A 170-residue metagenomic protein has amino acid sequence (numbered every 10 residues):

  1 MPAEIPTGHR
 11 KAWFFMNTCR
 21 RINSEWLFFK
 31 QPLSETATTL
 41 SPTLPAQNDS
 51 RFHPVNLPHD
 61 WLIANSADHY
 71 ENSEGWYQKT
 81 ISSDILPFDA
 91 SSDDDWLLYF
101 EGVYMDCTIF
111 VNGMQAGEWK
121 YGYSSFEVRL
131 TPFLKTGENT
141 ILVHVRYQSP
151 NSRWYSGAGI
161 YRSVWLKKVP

Functional and structural regions predicted by a protein language model:
G8, A12, T18-R20, L27-L33 (+2 more regions): Accessory beta-strand-rich segments of carbohydrate-active enzymes
E25-N56: Predominantly extracellular/luminal regions of secreted and cell-surface proteins, especially disulfide-bonded
D49-R51, A64, G75: A generic, residue-level signal for flexible/boundary positions that often mark functional hotspots
V55, I63-H69: Surface-exposed, low-complexity/disordered Ser/Thr/Gly/Pro/Asn-rich loops and linkers
